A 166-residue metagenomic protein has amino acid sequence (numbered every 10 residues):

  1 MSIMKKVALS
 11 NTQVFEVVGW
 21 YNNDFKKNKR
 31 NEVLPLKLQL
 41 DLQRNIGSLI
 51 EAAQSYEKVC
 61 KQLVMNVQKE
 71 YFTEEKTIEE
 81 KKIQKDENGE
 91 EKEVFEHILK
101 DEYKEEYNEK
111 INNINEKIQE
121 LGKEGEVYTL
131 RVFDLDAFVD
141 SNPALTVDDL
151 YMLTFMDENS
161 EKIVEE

Functional and structural regions predicted by a protein language model:
S2-E166: A composition-driven surface/loop motif
